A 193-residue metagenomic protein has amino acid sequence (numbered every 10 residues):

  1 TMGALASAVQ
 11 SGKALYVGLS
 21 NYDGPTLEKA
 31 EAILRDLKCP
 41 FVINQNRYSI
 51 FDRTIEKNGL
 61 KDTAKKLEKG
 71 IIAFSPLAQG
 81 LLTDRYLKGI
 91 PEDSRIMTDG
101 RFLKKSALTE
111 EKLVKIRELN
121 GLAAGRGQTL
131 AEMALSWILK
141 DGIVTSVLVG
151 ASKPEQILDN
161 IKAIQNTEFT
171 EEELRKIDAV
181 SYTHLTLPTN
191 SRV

Functional and structural regions predicted by a protein language model:
T1-D178: Beta/alpha (TIM)-barrel catalytic core signal, keyed to glycine-rich beta->alpha loops juxtaposed to Asp/Glu that bind
T183-T189: Conserved small/polar residues in nucleotide/adenosyl-binding loops
